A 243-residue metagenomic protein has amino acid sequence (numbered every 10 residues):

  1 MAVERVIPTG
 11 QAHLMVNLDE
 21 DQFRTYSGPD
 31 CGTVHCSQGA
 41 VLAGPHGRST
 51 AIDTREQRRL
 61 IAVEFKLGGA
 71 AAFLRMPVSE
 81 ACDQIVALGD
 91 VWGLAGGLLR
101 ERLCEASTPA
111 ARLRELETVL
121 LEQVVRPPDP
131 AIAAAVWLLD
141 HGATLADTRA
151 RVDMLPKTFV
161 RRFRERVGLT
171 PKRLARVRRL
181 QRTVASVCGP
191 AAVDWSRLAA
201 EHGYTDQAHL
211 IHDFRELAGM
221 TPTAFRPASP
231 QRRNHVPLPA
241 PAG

Functional and structural regions predicted by a protein language model:
M1-P156, R166-P171, A185-P190, D194-T205 (+1 more regions): Alpha-helical bundle regulatory/interaction domains
F163, A175, D213-R215, R226: DNA major-groove recognition helix of helix-turn-helix
